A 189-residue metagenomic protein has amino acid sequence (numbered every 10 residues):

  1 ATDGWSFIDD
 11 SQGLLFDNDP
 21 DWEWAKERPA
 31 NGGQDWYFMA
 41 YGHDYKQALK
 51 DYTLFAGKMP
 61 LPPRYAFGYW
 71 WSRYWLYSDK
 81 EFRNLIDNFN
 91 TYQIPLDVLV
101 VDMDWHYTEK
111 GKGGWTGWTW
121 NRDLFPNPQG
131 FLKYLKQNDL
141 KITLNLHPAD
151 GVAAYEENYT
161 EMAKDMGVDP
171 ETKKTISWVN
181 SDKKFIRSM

Functional and structural regions predicted by a protein language model:
A1-P63, R73-Y74, D79, I86-T91: Catalytic and substrate-binding clefts that recognize carbohydrates or anionic sugar/phosphate headgroups
P60-M189: Aromatic-lined carbohydrate-binding/catalytic grooves of carbohydrate-active enzymes
